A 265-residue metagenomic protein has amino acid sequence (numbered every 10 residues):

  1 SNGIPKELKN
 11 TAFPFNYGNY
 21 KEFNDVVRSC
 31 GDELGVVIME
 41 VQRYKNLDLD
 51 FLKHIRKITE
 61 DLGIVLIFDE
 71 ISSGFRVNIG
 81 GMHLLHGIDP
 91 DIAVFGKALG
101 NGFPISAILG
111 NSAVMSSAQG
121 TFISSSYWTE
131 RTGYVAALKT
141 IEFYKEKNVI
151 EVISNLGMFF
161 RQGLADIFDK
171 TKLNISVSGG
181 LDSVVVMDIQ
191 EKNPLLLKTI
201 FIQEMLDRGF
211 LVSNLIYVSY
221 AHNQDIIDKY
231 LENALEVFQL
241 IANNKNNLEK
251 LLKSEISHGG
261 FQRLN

Functional and structural regions predicted by a protein language model:
S1-N265: Conserved N-terminal phosphate-binding loop of PLP-dependent enzymes in the Aspartate aminotransferase
